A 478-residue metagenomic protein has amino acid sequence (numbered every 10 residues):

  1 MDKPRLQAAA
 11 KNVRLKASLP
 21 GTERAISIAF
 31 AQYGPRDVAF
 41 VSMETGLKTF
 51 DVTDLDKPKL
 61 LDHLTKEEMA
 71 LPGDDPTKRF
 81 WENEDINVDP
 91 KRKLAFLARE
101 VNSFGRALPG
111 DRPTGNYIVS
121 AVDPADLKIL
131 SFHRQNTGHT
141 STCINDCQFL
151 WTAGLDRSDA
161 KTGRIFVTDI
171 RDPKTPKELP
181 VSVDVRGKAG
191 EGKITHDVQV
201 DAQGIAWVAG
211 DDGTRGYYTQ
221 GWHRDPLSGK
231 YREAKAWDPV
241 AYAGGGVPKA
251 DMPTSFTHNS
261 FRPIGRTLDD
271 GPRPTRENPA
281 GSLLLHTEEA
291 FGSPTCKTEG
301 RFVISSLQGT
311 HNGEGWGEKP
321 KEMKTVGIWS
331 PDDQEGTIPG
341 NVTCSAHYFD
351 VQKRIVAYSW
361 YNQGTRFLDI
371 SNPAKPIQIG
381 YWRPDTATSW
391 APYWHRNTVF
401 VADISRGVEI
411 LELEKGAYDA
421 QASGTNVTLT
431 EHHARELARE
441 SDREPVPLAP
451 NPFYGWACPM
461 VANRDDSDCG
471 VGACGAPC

Functional and structural regions predicted by a protein language model:
M1-V461: Feature marking well-ordered beta-strand scaffolds used for ligand recognition
V461-C478: Secreted, short cysteine-rich peptides and small extracellular cysteine-rich domains stabilized by multiple disulfide
